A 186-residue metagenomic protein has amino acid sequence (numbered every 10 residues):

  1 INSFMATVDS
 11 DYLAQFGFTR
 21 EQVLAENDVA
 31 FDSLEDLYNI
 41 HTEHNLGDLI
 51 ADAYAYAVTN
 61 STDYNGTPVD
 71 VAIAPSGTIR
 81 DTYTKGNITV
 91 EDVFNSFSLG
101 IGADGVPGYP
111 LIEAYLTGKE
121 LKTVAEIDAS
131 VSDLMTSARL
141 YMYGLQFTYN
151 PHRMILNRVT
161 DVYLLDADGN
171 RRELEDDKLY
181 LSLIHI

Functional and structural regions predicted by a protein language model:
I1-L183: Solvent-exposed loop/linker segments at secondary-structure transitions that flank or connect catalytic domains
